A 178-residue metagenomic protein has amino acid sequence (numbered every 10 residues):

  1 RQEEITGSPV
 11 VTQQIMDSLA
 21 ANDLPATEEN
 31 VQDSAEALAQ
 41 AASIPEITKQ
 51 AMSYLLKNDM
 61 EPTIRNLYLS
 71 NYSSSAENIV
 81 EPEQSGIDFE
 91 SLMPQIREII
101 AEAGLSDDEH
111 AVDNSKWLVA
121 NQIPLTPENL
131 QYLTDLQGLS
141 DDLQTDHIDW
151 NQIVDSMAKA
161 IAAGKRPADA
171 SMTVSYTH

Functional and structural regions predicted by a protein language model:
I5-T6, V11, A20, A120 (+5 more regions): Alpha-helical structural signal
T6-V10, P25-E29, A39-I47, E83-S91 (+5 more regions): Alpha-helix boundary/N-cap detector
S8, I15-M16, A20, L24-N30 (+2 more regions): N-terminal, non-catalytic alpha-helical interaction modules of very large eukaryotic scaffold proteins
L19, A26, S34, S106-L143: Amphipathic alpha-helical packing elements
D59-Q84: Intrinsically disordered, low-complexity linker/tail regions enriched in Pro/Ser/Thr and polar/acidic residues
Q137, T145-T173: Charge-dense polyanion-binding interfaces
T177-H178: Conserved small/polar residues in nucleotide/adenosyl-binding loops
